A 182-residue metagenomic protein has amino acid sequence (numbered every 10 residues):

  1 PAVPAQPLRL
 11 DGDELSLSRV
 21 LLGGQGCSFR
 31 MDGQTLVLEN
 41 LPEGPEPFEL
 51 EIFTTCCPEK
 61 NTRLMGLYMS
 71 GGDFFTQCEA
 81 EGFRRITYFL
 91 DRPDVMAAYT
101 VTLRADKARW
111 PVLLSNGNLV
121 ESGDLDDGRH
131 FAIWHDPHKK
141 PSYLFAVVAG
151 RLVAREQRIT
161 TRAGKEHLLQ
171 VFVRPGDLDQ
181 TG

Functional and structural regions predicted by a protein language model:
P1, E39-L41, F53-C57, R104-D106 (+1 more regions): Solvent-exposed residues in well-ordered beta-strands and their adjoining turns, especially edge/terminal strands
P1-E14, Y88-D91, A97-D106: Surface-exposed beta-strand/loop patches in extracellular or lumenal glycoproteins
P1-L8, L15-S18, C57-E59, A108-L114 (+1 more regions): Primarily extracytoplasmic ectodomains and periplasmic/lumenal surface modules that are beta-strand-rich
P7-R9, V37, E49-F53, T100-T102 (+2 more regions): Beta-strand secondary-structure signal
E14-S70, D91, D126-H130: A surface-exposed beta-strand-loop module
T35-N40, D73-Q77, R85, F131-D136 (+1 more regions): Generic recognition of long tandem-repeat/solenoid scaffolds
G44, F53-T100, G150-I159: Glycine/proline-rich low-complexity spacer/linker segments in large multi-domain proteins
C78, D91-G182: Hydrophobic helix-coil surface modules that form long, contiguous segments used for peptide/substrate interaction
